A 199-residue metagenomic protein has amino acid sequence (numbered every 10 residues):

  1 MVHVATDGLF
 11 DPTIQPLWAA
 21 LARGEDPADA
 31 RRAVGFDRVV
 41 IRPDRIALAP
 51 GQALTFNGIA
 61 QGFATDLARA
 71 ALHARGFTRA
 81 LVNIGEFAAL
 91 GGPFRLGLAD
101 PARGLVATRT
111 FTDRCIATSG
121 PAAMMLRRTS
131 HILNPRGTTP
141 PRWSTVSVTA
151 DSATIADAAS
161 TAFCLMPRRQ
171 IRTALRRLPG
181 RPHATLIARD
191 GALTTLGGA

Functional and structural regions predicted by a protein language model:
M1-A199: Mature catalytic core of soluble alpha/beta enzymes
